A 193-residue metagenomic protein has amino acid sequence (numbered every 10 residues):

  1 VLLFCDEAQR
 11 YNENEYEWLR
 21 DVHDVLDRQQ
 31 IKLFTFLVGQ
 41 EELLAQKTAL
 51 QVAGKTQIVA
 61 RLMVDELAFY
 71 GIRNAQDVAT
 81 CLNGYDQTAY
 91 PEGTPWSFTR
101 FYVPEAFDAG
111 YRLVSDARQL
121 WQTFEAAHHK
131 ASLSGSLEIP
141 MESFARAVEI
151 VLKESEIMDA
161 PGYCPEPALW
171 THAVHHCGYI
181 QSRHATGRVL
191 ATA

Functional and structural regions predicted by a protein language model:
V1-E15: Conserved P-loop NTPase "ATPase switch" module shared by AAA+ and STAND
F4-D6, F36-G39, E66-Y70: Conserved beta-strand segments of the P-loop GTPase G domain that flank and frequently precede/overlap
Y11-E15, L26-A53: Sensor-1/coupling segment of RecA-like P-loop NTPase cores
N14, W18-V22, C81: Alpha-helical scaffold elements adjacent to nucleotide-binding pockets in ATP/GTP-utilizing enzyme cores
Q29-L33, Q57-E66: Short glycine-/polar-rich loops that comprise or flank the Walker A/P-loop and associated switch/sensor motifs
A45, D65-E66, Y70-Q76: Structured domain cores in non-transmembrane regions
Q51-M63, Q76, G84-A193: C-terminal alpha-helical "lid" subdomain
